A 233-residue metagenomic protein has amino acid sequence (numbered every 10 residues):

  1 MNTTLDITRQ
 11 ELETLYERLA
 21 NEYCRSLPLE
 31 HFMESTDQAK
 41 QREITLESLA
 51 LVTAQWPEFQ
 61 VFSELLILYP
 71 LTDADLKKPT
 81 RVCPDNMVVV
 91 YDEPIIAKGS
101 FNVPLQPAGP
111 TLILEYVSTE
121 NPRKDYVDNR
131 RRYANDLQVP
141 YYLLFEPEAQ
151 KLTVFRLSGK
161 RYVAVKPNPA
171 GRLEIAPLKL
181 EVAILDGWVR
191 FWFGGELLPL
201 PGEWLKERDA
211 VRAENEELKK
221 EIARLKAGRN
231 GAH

Functional and structural regions predicted by a protein language model:
N2-E34, A39, S48-L51, Y69-P84 (+2 more regions): C-terminal interaction segment
Q55-L68: A short acidic/basic microdomain associated with nuclease active sites
Q60-F62, L143-E146: A structural signal for short, well-ordered beta-strand segments and their strand-loop junctions that often border
P140: Short acidic/polar active-site loop segments enriched in Thr and Asp
